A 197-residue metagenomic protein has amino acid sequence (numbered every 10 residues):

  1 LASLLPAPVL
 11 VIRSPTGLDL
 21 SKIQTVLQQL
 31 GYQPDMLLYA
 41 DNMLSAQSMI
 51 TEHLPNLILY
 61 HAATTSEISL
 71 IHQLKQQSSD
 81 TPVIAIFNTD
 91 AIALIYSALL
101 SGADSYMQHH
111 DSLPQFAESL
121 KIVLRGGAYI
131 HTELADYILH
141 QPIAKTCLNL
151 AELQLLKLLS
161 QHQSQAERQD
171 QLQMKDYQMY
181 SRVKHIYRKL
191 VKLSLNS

Functional and structural regions predicted by a protein language model:
L1-E133: N-terminal regulatory/sensing modules of transcriptional regulators
L20, K75, A151, L195-S197: Short, cationic motifs built from Arg/Lys/His that form the positively charged side of catalytic pockets
L100, K157, D170: A cross-family signal for key residues in well-ordered alpha-helices that form functional helical elements
H110, T132, N149, Y180 (+1 more regions): Non-catalytic, surface-exposed connector residues within folded enzymatic/regulatory domains
L134-L158: Regulatory hinge/linker segments at domain boundaries that couple sensory/effector modules to output domains
H162-S197: Recognition helix of helix-turn-helix DNA-binding domains
